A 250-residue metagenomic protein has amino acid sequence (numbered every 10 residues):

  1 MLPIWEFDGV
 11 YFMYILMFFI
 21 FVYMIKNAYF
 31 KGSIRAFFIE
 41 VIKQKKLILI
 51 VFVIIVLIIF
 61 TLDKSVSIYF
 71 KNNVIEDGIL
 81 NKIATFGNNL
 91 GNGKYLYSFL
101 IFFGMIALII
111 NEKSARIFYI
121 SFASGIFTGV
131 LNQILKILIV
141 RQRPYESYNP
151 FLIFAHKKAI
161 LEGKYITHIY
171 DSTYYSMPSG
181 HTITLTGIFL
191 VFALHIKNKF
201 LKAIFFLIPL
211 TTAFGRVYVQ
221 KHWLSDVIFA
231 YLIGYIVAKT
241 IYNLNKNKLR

Functional and structural regions predicted by a protein language model:
M1-F102, K136-A155: N-terminal transmembrane-helix/juxtamembrane module of multi-pass inner/ER membrane proteins
L2-Y11, F30, K157-R250: Membrane-embedded catalytic cores of phosphoryl/pyrophosphoryl-handling enzymes
E6, M13, K43, L47-V51 (+3 more regions): Alpha-helical transmembrane segments of integral membrane proteins
F21-I34, F60-T61, G104-K113, F192-K197 (+1 more regions): Structural signal for the C-terminal ends of transmembrane alpha-helices and the immediately following loop
I54-T61, G125-I134, I208-Q220: Aromatic-anchored segments of alpha-helical transmembrane domains
I55, I120-S124, T128, N132 (+3 more regions): Alpha-helical transmembrane segments in multi-pass membrane proteins
F103-I137: Interfacial segments of alpha-helical transmembrane regions
